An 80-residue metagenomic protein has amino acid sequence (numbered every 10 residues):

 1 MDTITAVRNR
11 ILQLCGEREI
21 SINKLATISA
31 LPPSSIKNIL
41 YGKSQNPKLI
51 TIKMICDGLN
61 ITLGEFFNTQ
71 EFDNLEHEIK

Functional and structural regions predicted by a protein language model:
M1-I20: A short, Lys/Arg-rich alpha-helix, primarily the initiator
Q13, N38, F67-K80: Short, charged recognition helix plus adjacent turn of helix-turn-helix-like nucleic-acid-binding domains
L25-A26: Short alpha-helical "recognition helix" segments of helix-turn-helix
A30-N46: Recognition helix of helix-turn-helix/homeodomain-like DNA-binding domains that insert into the DNA major groove
K43-D57: Short, basic-rich loop-to-helix N-cap that marks the start of a DNA-contacting helix
D57-N68: Intrinsically disordered, low-complexity basic tails/linkers immediately adjacent to helix-turn-helix/homeobox/MYB/SANT
